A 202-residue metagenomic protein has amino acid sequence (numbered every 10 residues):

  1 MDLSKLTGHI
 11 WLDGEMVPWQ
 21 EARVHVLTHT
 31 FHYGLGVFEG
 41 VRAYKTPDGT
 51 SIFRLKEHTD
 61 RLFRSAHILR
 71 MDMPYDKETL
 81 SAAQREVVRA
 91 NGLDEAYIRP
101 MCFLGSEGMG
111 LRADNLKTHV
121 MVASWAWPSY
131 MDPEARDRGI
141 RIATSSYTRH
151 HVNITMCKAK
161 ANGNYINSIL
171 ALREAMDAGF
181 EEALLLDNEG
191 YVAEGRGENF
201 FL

Functional and structural regions predicted by a protein language model:
M1-E86, M109-L202: Helix-start/capping segments and mature chain N-termini
R89-A96: Short secondary-structure junctions
F103-G108: Short, internal active-site loops enriched in acidic
